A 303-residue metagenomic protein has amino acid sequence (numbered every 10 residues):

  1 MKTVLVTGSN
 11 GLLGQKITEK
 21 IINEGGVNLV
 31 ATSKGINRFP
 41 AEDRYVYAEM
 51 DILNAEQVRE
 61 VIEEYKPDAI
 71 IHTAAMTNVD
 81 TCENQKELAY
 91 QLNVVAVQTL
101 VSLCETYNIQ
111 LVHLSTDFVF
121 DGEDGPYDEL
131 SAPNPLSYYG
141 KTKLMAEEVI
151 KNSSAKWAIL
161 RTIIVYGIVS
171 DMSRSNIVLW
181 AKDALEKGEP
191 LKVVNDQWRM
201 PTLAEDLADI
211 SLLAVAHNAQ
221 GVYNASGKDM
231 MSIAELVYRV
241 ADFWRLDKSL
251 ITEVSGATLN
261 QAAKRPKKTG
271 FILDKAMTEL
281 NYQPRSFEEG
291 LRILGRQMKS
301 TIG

Functional and structural regions predicted by a protein language model:
M1-E24: N-terminal Rossmann NAD(P)H-binding glycine-rich loop of SDR-like oxidoreductase domains
K2, F287-G303: Amphipathic terminal alpha-helices
E49-L92: NAD(P)H-binding glycine-rich loop region in Rossmannoid oxidoreductase-like domains and their noncatalytic homologs
N84-V112: NAD(P)-cofactor binding segment of oxidoreductase domains
Q91, V95-T99, V119-L160, I164-Y166: Catalytic helix-loop patch of NAD(P)-dependent Rossmann-fold dehydrogenases
E148-R199, D206: NAD(P)-dependent short-chain dehydrogenase/reductase
V193-W198, Y223-M230, E279: Glycine-rich Rossmann NAD(P)(H)-binding loop
I210, H217-A262, K267-K268, I302-G303: Mid/C-terminal beta-alpha module of Rossmann-like enzyme folds, strongest in SDR-family dehydrogenases/epimerases
